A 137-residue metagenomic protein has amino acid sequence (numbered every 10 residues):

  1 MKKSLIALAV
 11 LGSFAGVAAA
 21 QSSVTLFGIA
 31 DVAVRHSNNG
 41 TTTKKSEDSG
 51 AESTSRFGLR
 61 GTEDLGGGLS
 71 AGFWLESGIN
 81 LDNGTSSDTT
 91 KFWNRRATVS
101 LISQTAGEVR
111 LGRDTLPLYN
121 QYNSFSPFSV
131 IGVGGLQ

Functional and structural regions predicted by a protein language model:
M1-S23: Gram-negative bacterial Sec-dependent N-terminal signal peptides
S22-H36, K45-Q137: Outer membrane beta-barrel
